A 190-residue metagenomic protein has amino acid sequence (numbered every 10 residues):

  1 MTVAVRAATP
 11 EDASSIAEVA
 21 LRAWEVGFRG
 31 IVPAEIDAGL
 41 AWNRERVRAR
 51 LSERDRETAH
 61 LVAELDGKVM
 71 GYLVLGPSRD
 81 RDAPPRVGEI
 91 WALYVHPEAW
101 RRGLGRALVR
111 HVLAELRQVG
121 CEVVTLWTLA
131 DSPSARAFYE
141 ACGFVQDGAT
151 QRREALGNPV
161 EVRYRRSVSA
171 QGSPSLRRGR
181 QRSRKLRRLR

Functional and structural regions predicted by a protein language model:
V3, A7-A13, A17-E98, R106-H111 (+4 more regions): Acetyl-CoA-dependent GNAT
H96-E98, R102, A130-D131: Active-site acidic-Proline motif in GNAT/NAT acetyltransferases
L116-T128: Conserved GNAT acetyl-CoA-binding A-motif
L126-A135, R152-N158: Conserved beta-strand-loop-alpha-helix junction that forms the acyl-donor binding cleft
Y139, F144: Conserved active-site tyrosine of GNAT-family acetyltransferases
N158-R190: Terminal substrate-recognition subdomain of acyl/acetyltransferases
